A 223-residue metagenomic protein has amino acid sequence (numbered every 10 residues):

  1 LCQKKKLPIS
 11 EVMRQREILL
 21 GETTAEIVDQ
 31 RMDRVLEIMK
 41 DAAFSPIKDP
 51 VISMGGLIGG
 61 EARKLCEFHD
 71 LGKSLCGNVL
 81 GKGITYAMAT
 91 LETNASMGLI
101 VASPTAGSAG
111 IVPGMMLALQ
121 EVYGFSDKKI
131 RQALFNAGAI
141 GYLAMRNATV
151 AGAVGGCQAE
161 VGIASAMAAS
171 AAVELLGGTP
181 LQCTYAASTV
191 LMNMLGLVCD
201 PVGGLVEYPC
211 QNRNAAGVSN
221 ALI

Functional and structural regions predicted by a protein language model:
L1-G98: Generic N-terminal targeting/processing segments that precede catalytic cores or assembly contacts
A25-M39, K73-I84, S108, I130 (+4 more regions): Generic structural signal for well-ordered, non-membrane alpha-helical segments in soluble metabolic enzymes
S53-I58, S126-F135, T179-L191: Short alpha-helical "patches" and their helix-cap loops
L71, L75, A102-A109, E121 (+2 more regions): Glycine- and small hydrophobic-enriched segments that form the cores of compact globular domains
G77-N94, K129-A148, N193-P201: Acidic-glycine-rich active-site phosphate/pyrophosphate-binding loop
M97-M115, C157-A164: Conserved phosphate/anionic-ligand binding catalytic regions in large, soluble enzymes, centered on
P113-F125, A169-G177: Alpha-helical support elements that line or immediately flank enzyme active sites and cofactor-binding pockets
G152-E160, A164-S165, A169-L175, P180-I223: A structural signal for small-residue-enriched, beta-sheet-centric alpha/beta enzyme cores and oligomeric scaffold folds
